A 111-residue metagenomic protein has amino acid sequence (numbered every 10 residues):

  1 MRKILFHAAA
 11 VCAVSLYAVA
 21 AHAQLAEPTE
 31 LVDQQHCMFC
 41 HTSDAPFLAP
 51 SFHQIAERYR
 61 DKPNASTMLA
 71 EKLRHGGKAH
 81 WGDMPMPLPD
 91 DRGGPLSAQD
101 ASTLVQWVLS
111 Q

Functional and structural regions predicted by a protein language model:
M1-A10: Bacterial N-terminal signal peptides that target proteins for export
I4, V19-A21, M38: Intrinsic low-complexity/disordered segments
V14-V32, R58-K62: Electrostatic cytochrome c docking/interface patches
T29, A49, S66-R74, A98 (+2 more regions): An amphipathic alpha-helix signature
D33, E57-R60, R74, K78 (+1 more regions): Sec-exported extracytoplasmic/periplasmic mature domains
Q35-S43, L104: The canonical Cys-X-X-Cys-His
T42-H75: Gly/Gly-Pro-rich "capping" loops immediately C-terminal to redox-active cysteine motifs in periplasmic/lumenal
P50-A56, H75-A101: Axial heme c-ligation environment in periplasmic c-type cytochrome domains
